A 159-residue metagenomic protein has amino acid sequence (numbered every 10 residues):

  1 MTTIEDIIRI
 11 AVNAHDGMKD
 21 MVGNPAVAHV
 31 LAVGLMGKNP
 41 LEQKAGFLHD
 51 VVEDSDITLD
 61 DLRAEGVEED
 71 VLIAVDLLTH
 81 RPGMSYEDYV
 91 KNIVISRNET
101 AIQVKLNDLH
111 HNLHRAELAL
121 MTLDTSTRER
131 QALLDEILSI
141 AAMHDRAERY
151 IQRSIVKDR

Functional and structural regions predicted by a protein language model:
M1-R159: Active-site helical microenvironments for divalent-metal-assisted chemistry
